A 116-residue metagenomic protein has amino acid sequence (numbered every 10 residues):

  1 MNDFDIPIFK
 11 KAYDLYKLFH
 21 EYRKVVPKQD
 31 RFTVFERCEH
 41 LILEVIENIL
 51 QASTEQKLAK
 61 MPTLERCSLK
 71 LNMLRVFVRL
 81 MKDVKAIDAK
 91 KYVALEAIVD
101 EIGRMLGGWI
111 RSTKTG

Functional and structural regions predicted by a protein language model:
M1-G116: Amphipathic alpha-helical assembly/interaction segments
